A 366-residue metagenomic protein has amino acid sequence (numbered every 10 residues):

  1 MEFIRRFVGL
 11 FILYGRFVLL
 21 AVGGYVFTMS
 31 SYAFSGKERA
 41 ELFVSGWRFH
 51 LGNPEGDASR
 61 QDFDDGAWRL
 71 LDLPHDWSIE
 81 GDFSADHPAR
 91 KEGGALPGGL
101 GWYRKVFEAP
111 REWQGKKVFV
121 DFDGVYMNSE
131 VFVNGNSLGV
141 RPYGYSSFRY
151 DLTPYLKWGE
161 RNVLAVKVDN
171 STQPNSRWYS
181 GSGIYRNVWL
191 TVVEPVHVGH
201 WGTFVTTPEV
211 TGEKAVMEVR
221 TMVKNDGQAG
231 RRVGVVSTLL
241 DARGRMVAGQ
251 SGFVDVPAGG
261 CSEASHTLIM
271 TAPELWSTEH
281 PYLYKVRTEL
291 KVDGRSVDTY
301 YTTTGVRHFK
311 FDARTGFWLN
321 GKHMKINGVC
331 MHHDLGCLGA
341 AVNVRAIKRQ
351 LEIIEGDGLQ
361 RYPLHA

Functional and structural regions predicted by a protein language model:
Y32-A85, A89, V163-K167, S171 (+1 more regions): Accessory carbohydrate-binding/adhesion or oligomerization-edge regions at the termini of glycan-active proteins
E38, P54, T203, R287-G356: N-terminal carbohydrate-binding accessory modules
R39, F43, H50-P54, G93 (+3 more regions): Accessory beta-strand-rich segments of carbohydrate-active enzymes
Y103-K105, S146-Y150, G252, G260-L268: Short strand-edge motifs at loop-to-beta-strand transitions and within beta-strands of extracellular beta-rich domains
W113-K117, L156-R161, G230, M270-K285: Short glycine/proline/serine/threonine-rich loop/turn segments at secondary-structure transition edges
V133, K214-D255, S262-H266: Beta-strand-rich binding/interaction modules
V166, S237, V286-T288: Hydrophobic/tyrosine-rich beta-strand signature of extracellular beta-sandwich/beta-rich modules, prominently
T191, D255-V256, T303-R307: Short beta-strand edge segments in extracellular beta-sheet folds
